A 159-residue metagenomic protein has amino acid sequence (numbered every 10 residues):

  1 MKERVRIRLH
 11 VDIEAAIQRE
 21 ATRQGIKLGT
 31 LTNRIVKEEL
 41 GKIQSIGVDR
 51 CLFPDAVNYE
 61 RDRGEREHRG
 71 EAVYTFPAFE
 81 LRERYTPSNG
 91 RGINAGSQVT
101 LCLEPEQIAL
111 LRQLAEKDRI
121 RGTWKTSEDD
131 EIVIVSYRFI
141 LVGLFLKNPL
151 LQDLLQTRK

Functional and structural regions predicted by a protein language model:
M1-K42: Helix-turn-helix-like N-terminal two-helix hairpins of bacterial/phage DNA-binding regulators
K2-Q18, D55, G96-Q113: Short amphipathic alpha-helix starts
I17, E60-R63, L111, F145: Leucine-/aliphatic-rich long alpha-helical segments
E20, L114-R121: Alpha-helix C-capping/helix-to-loop hinge sites
I26-C51, G122-K159: Short, basic amphipathic alpha-helical segments that act as recognition/interaction helices in nucleic-acid-binding
G41-G90, N94, N148-K159: Short, positively charged interaction helices/loops
E80-L81, C102, T126: Short, Lys/Arg-enriched phosphate-binding patches
N89-R91, A95-S97, E104, D118: Long, contiguous alpha-helical segments
